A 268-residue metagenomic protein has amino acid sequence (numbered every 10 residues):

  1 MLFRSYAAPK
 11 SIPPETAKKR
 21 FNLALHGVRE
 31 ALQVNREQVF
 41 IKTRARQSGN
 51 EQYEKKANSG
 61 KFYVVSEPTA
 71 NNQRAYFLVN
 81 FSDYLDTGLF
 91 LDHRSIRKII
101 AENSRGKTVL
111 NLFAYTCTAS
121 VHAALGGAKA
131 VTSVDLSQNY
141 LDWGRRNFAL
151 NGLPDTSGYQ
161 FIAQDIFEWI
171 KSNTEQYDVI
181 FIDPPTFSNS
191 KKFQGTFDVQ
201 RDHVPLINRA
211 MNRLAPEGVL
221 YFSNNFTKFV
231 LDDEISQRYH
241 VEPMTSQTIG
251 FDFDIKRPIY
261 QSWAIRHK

Functional and structural regions predicted by a protein language model:
A17-F90, K98: Non-catalytic substrate-recognition/targeting regions of SAM-dependent transferases
G106-Y115: Conserved class I S-adenosyl-L-methionine
T116-K129: Conserved SAM-binding loop of SAM-dependent methyltransferases across substrates and taxa, primarily the Class I
A130-D135: Conserved SAM-binding motif I beta-strand of class I
L136-F181: S-adenosyl-L-methionine
Y140, A163, V179-R209: Mobile active-site "lid"/loop adjacent to the S-adenosyl-L-methionine
P205, V219-K268: C-terminal catalytic and target-recognition region of SAM-dependent MTase-like enzymes, primarily methyltransferases
